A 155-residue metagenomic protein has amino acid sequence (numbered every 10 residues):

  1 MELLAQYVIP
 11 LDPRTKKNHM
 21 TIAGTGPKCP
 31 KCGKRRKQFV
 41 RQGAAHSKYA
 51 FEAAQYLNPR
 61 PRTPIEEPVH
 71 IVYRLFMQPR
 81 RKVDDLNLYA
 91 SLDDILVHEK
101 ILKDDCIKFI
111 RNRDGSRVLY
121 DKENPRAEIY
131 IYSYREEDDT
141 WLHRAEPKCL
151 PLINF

Functional and structural regions predicted by a protein language model:
M1-F155: Acidic, proline/glycine-enriched N-terminal capping motif
